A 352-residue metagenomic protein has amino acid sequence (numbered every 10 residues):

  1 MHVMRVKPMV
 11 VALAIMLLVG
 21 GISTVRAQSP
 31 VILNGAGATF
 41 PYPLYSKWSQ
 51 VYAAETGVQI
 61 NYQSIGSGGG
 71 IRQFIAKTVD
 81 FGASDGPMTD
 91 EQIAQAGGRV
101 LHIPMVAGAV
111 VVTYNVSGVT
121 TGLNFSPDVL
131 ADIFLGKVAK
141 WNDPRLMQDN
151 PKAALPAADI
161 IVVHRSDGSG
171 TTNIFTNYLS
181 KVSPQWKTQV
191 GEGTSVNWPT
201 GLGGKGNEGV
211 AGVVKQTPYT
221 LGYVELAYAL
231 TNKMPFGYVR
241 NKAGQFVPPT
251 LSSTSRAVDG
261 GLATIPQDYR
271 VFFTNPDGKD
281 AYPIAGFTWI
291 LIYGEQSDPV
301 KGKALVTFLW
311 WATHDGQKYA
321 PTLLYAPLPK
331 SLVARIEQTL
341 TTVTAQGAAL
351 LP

Functional and structural regions predicted by a protein language model:
M1-A12: Bacterial N-terminal signal peptides that target proteins for export
V3, I22-T24: Glycine-centered signal
V11-G21: Bacterial N-terminal signal peptides
T24-P352: Flexible loop/hinge segments at secondary-structure junctions
